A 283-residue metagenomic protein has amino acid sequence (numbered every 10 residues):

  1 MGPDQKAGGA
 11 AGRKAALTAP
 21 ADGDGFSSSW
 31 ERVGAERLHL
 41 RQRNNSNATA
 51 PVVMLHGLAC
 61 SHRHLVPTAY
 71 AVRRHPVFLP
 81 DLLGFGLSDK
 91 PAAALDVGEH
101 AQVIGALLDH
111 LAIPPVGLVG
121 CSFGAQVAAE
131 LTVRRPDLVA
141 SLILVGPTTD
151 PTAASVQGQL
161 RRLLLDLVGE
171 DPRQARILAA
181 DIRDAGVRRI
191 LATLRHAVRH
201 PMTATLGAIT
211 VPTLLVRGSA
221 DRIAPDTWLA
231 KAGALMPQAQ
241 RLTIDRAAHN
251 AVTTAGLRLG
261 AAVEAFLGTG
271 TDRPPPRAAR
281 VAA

Functional and structural regions predicted by a protein language model:
M1-V52, R73-H75, P114, E264-A283: Alpha/beta-hydrolase fold catalytic core
H39-L87: Conserved HGGG/HGGXW glycine-rich cap/lid loop of the alpha/beta-hydrolase fold
G98-V116: Conserved acidic catalytic loop of the alpha/beta-hydrolase fold
Q126-R134, L138-E170: Flexible "cap/lid" loop of the alpha/beta hydrolase fold
R176-A204: Hydrophobic, aromatic-rich cap/lid helix
A208-I209, L215-R217, D221: Short beta-strand/loop motif that positions the catalytic acidic residue of the alpha/beta-hydrolase fold
R222-W228: Conserved alpha/beta-hydrolase "acid-adjacent" motif
A247-G260: Catalytic histidine-centered segment of alpha/beta-hydrolase-like enzymes
